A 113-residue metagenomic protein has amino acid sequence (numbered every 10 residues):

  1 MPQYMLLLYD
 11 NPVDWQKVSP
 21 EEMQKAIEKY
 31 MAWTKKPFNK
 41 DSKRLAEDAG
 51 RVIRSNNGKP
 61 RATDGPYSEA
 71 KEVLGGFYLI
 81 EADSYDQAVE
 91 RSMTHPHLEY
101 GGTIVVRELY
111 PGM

Functional and structural regions predicted by a protein language model:
M1-M113: Conserved, structured core segments of small domains
